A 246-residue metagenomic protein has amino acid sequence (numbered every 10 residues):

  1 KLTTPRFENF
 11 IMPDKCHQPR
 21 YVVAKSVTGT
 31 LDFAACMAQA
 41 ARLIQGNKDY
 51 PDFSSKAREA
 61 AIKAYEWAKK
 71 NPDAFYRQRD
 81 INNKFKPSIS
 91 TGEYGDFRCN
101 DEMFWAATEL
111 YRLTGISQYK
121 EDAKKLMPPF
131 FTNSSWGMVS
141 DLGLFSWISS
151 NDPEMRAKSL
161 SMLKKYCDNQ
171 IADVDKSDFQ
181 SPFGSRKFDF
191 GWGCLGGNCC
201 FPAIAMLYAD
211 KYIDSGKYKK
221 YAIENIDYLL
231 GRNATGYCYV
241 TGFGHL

Functional and structural regions predicted by a protein language model:
K1-L246: Glycan-recognition and catalytic cores of secretory/periplasmic carbohydrate-active enzymes
